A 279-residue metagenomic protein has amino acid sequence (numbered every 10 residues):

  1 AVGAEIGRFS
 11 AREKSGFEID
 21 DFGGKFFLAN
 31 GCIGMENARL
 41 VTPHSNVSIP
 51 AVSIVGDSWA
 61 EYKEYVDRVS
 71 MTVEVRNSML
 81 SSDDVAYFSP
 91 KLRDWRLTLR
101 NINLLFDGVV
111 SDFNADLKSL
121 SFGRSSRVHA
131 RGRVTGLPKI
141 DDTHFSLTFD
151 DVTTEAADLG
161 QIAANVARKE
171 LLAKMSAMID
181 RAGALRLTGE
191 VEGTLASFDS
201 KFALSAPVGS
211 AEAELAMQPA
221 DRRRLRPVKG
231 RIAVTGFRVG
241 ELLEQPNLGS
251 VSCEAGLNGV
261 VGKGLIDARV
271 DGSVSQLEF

Functional and structural regions predicted by a protein language model:
A1, A11-S15, D21-C32, N37-L40 (+11 more regions): Extended lipid/amphipathic-ligand handling interfaces
E5-S10, A38, R76-V85, K118 (+2 more regions): Generic short beta-strand segments
S81-S82, T153-N165: A low-complexity, Ser/Thr/Gly/Pro-enriched, surface-exposed linker/loop concept that marks segments flanking
V85-F88, K169-A173, F237-G240: Extracytoplasmic loops and strand-loop junctions of Gram-negative outer membrane beta-barrel proteins
F88-L92, L248-S250: Short, polar loop/linker segments at the starts of domains and inter-domain junctions
E155-D158, K229-V234, V239-E241: A short, surface-exposed interaction/processing loop segment used at functional sites
N165-A167, M178: N-terminal segment of the canonical double-stranded RNA-binding domain
